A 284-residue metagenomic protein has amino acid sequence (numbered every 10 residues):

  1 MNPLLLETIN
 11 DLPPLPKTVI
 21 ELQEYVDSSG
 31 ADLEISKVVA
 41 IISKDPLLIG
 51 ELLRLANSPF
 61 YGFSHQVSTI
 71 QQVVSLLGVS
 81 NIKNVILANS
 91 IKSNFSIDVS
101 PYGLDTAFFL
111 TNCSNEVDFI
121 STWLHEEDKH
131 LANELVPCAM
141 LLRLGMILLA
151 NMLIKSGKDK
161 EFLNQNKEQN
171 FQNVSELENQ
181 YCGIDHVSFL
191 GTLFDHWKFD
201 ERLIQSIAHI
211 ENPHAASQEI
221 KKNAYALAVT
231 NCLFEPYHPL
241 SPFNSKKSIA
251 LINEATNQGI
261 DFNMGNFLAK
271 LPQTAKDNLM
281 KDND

Functional and structural regions predicted by a protein language model:
M1-K155, Y181-G183, S188-S245, D284: Conserved alpha-helical "signature site" that marks functionally important helical segments or helix/loop junctions
M1-L4, E254-D284: Terminal helices and disordered tails flanking the catalytic cores of nucleotide-processing hydrolases
Q72, D159-F189, A216-S217, K221-A224 (+1 more regions): Divalent-cation-assisted or electrostatically stabilized phosphate/pyrophosphate-binding catalytic cores
S245-S248, E254: Cytosolic terminal low-complexity segments enriched in Ser/Thr and acidic residues
